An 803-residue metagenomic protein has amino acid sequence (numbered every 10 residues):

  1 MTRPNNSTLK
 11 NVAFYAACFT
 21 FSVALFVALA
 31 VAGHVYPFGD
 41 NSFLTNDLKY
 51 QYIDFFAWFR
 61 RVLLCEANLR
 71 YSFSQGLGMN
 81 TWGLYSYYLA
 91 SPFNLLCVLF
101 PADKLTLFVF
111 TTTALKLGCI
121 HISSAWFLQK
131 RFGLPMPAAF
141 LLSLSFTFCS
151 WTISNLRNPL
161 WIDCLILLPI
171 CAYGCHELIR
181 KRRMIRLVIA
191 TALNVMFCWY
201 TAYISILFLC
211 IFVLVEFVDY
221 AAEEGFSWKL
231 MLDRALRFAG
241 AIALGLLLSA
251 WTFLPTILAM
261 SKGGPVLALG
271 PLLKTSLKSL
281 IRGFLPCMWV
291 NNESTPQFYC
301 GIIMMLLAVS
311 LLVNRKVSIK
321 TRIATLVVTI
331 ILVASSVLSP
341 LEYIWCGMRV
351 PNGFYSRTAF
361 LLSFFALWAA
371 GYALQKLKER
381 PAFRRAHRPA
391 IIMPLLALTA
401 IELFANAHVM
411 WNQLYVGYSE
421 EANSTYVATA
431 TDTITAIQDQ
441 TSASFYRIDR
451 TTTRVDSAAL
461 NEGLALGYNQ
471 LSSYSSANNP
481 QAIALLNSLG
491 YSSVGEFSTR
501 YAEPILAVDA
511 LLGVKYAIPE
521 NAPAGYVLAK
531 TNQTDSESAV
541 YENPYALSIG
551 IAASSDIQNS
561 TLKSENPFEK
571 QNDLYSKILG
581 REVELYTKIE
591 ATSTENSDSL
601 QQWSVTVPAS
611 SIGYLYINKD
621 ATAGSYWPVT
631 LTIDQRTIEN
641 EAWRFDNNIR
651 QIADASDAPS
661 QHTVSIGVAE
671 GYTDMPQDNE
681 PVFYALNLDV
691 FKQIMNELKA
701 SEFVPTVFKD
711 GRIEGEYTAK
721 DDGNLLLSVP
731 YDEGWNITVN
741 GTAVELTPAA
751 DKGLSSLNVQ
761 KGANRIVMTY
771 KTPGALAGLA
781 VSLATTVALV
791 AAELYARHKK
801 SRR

Functional and structural regions predicted by a protein language model:
M1-V35, D233-R237, L395, V787-R803: Start-transfer (signal-anchor) and selected internal transmembrane alpha helices of multi-pass inner/ER membrane
T2-T8, F55, E582-R803: Active-site-proximal, structured, solvent-exposed surfaces of multi-pass membrane proteins that position macromolecular
S22, T113-R131, M136-Y220, R234-I257 (+3 more regions): Membrane-embedded helix bundles of polyisoprenyl
L25-H121, L144-I166, I204, M260-P265 (+4 more regions): Membrane-interface coil-to-helix junctions
V27-Y36, V62-E66, L96-D103, P137-N158 (+5 more regions): Membrane-interface helix-loop junctions at the exits of transmembrane helices
S42-T45, T152-I162, P271-P296, I330-R384 (+3 more regions): Membrane-helix boundary/interfacial segments in multi-pass membrane proteins
A243, L377-N406: Signature aromatic-anchored transmembrane alpha helix within multi-pass, membrane-resident enzymes that catalyze glycan
I401-E421, Q438-D509, L547, A552-I578 (+2 more regions): Extracytoplasmic/lumenal acceptor-recognition loop(s) of multi-pass membrane glycoenzymes
